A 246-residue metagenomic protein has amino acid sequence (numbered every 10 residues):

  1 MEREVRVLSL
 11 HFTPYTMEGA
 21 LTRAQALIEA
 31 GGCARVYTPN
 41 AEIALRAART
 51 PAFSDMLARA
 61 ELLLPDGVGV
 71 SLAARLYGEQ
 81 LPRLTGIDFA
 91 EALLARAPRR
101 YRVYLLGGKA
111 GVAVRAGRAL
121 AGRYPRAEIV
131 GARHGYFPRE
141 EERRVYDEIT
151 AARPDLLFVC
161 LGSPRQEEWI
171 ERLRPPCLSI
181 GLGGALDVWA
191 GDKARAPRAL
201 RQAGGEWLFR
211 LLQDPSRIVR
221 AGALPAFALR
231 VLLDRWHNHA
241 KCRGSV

Functional and structural regions predicted by a protein language model:
M1-D88: N-terminal nucleotide/polyanion-binding subdomain common to many enzyme families
V36-T38, L64, Y104, L156-C160 (+1 more regions): Structural motif
N40-I43, L161-Q166, A185-L186: Short glycine-rich anion-binding loops that position phosphate/pyrophosphate groups of nucleotides and phosphorylated
P51-R59, E167-V188: A short, gly/pro- and small-residue-rich
S71-E148, A152: Conserved beta-alpha
S71-L72, R195-V246: A transmembrane-helix-recognition feature enriched in membrane-embedded lipid enzymes and envelope glyco-/phospholipid
H134-P138, C177-Q213: Short, flexible loop segments at boundaries between secondary-structure elements
I149-S163: Proline-aspartate-enriched helix->loop->beta-strand connector
